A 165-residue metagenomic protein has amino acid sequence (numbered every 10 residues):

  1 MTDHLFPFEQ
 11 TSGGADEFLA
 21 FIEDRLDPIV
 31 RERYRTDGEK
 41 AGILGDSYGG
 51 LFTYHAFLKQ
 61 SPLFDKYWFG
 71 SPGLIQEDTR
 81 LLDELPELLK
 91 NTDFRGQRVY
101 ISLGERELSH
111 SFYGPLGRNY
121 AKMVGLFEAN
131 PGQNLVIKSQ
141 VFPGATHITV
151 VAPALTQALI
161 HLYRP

Functional and structural regions predicted by a protein language model:
M1-P165: Non-catalytic cap/lid and distal C-terminal segments of serine-dependent acyl enzymes
